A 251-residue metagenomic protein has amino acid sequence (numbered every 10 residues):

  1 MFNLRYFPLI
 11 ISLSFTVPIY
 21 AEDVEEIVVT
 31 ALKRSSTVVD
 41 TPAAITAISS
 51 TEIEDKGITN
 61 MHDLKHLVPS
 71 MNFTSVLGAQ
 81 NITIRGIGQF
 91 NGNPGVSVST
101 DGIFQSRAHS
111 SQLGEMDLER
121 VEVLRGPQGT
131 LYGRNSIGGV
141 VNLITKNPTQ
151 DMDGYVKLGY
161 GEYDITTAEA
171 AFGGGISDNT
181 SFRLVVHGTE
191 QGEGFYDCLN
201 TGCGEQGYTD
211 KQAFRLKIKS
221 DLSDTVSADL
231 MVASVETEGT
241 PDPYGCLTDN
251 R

Functional and structural regions predicted by a protein language model:
M1-E22: Cleavable N-terminal targeting peptides that direct proteins into the secretory/outer-membrane pathway or into
V24-K56, Q80-N81, V96, V121: N-terminal periplasmic "start-of-domain" segments of outer-membrane beta-barrel proteins
T30, H62-I103, E119: Extracytoplasmic beta-strand/coil segments of soluble accessory domains associated with Gram-negative outer-membrane
I45, I53, L64-K65, V121-G126 (+2 more regions): Non-catalytic regulatory/gating segments with a bias toward low-complexity or hydrophobic composition
M61-L64, N81-R85, S99, V123 (+3 more regions): N-terminal periplasmic accessory domains that precede and gate Gram-negative outer-membrane beta-barrel machines
D101-P127: Short acidic/polar hinge/loop motifs at secondary-structure boundaries that mediate gating or recognition
D153-Y155, Y160-Q191, F195-D242, C246: Transmembrane beta-barrel wall of Gram-negative outer-membrane proteins
T248-R251: Surface-exposed loop/turn segments flanking beta-strands in extracellular/periplasmic regions
